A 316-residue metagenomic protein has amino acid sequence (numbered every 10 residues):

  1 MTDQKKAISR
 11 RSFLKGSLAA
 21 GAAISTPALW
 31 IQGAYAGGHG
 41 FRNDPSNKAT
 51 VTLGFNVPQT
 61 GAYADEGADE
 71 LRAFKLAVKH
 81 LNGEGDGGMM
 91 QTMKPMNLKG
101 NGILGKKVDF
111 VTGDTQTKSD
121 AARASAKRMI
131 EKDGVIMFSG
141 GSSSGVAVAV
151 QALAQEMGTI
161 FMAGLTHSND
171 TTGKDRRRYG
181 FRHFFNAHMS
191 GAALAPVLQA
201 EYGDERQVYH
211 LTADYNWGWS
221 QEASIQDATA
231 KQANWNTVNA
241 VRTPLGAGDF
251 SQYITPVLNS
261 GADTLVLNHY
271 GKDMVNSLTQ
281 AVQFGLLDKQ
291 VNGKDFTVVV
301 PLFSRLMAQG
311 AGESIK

Functional and structural regions predicted by a protein language model:
M1-S12, A20-Y35: N-terminal secretory signal peptides
L29-N56: C-terminal segment of N-terminal export signals and the immediately downstream linker at the start of the mature
G37-D44, D65-R72, G87-G173, H183 (+1 more regions): Beta-alpha junction/loop-to-helix N-cap segments that form part of ligand/metal-binding clefts
T50-L71, V208-L211: Short beta-strand segments enriched in small/hydrophobic residues
G54-N56, D109-T112, I136-G140, I160-L165 (+5 more regions): Structural recognition of the beta-strand scaffold that forms the well-ordered cores of secreted hydrolase catalytic
E66-M96, S190-A193, N216-N234: Short, solvent-exposed amphipathic alpha-helices that sit in or adjacent to ligand/effector-binding or catalytic
A124, N169-T172, R177-L286, F296 (+1 more regions): Extracellular/periplasmic Venus flytrap/periplasmic-binding protein
M162, L245, L287-S314: Venus flytrap/periplasmic-binding-protein-like
